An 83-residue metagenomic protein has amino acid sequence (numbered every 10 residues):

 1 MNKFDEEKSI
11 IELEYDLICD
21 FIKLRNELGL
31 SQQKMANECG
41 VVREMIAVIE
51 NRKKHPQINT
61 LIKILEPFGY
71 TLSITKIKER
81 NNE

Functional and structural regions predicted by a protein language model:
M1-D16, E79-E83: N-terminal flexible/basic segments that precede or flank functional cores
D16-L17, V41: Alpha-helix N-cap/N′ positions at the starts of helices
C19-A36, K63: Short basic helix-loop element that most often maps to the first helix and adjoining turn of HTH DNA-binding modules
D20, M45-V48, T60: Residue-level recognition of specific faces of alpha-helices
G40-H55: Recognition helix of helix-turn-helix/homeodomain-like DNA-binding domains that insert into the DNA major groove
N59-T75: DNA major-groove recognition helix of helix-turn-helix/homeodomain DNA-binding modules
